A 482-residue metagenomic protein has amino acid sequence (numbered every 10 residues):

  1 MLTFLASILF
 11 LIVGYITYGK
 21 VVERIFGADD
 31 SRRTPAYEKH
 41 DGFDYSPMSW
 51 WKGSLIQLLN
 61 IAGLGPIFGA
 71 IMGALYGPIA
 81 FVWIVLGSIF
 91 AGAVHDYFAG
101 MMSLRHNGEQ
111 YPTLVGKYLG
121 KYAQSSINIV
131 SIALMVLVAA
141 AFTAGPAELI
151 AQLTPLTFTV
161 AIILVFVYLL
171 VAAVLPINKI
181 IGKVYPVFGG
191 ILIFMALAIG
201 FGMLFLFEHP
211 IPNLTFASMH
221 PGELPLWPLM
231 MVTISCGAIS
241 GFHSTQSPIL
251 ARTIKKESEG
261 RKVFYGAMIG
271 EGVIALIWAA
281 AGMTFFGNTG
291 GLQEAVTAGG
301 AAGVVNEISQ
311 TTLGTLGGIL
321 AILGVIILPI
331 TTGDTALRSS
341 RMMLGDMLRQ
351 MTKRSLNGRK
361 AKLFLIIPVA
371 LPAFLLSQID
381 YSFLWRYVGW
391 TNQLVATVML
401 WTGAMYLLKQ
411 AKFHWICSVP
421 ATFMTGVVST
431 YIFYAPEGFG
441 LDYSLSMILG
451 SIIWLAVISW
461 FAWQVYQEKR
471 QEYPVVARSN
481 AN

Functional and structural regions predicted by a protein language model:
M1-G19, G73-S103, P112, S446-W454: Extracellular loop-to-transmembrane helix junctions
F10-P66, L229, K256-E259, N480-A481: Membrane-interface "cap" regions at the ends of multi-pass membrane proteins
F10-Y15, A91-N107, Y111-L175, S235-I239 (+2 more regions): Helix-loop-helix module between adjacent transmembrane segments
G65-I71, S131-A147, I234-I254, W278 (+1 more regions): Membrane-helix boundary/coupling elements in multi-pass transport proteins
G108-K121, A144-I162, I249-G272, V304-E307 (+1 more regions): Helix-loop-helix connectors at the membrane interface of multi-pass transporters/channels
K121-N128, I132, T159-I163, G266-A275 (+5 more regions): Loop-to-transmembrane helix boundary motifs in multi-pass membrane proteins
A139, T143, A147-I163, A172-A173 (+3 more regions): Hydrophobic alpha-helical segments and their helix-loop junctions in multi-pass secondary transporters
L204-N213, S258, Y265-E307: Extracellular/periplasmic helix-exit of transmembrane alpha-helices
